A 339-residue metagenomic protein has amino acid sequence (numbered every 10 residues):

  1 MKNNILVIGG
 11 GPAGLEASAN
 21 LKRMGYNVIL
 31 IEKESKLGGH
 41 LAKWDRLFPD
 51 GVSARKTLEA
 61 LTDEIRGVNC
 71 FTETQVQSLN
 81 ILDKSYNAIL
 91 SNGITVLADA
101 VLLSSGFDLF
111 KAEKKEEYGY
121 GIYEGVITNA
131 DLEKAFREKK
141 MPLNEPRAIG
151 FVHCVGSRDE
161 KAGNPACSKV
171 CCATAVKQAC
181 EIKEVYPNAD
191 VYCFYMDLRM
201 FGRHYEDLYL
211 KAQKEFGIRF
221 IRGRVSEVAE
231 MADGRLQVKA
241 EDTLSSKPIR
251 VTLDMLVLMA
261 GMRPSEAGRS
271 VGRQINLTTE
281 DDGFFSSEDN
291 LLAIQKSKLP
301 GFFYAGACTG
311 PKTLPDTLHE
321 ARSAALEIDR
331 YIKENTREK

Functional and structural regions predicted by a protein language model:
M1-K339: Residues forming the flavin
